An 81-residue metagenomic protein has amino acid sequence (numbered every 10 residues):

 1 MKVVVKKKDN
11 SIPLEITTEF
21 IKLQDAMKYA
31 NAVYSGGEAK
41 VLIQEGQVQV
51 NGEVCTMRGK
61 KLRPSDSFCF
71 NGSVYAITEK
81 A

Functional and structural regions predicted by a protein language model:
M1-A30, V54-A81: Ferredoxin-like alpha/beta domains used as RNA- or RNAP-binding modules
D25, V41-Q44: Solvent-exposed alpha-helical segments within well-ordered globular domains of core cellular machineries
V33, L42-I43, L62: Short, well-ordered loop/turn sites that connect or cap secondary structure elements
G36: C2H2-type zinc-finger recognition helix
A39, V48: Short hydrophobic/aromatic patches on the structural cores and recognition surfaces of FHA
